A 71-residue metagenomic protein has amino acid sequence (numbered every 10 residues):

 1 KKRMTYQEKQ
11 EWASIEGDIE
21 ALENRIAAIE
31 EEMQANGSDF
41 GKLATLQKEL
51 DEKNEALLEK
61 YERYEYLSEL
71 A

Functional and structural regions predicted by a protein language model:
K1-A71: Charged, heptad-repeat coiled-coil alpha-helices that serve as long linker/dimerization "arms" in large NTP-dependent
